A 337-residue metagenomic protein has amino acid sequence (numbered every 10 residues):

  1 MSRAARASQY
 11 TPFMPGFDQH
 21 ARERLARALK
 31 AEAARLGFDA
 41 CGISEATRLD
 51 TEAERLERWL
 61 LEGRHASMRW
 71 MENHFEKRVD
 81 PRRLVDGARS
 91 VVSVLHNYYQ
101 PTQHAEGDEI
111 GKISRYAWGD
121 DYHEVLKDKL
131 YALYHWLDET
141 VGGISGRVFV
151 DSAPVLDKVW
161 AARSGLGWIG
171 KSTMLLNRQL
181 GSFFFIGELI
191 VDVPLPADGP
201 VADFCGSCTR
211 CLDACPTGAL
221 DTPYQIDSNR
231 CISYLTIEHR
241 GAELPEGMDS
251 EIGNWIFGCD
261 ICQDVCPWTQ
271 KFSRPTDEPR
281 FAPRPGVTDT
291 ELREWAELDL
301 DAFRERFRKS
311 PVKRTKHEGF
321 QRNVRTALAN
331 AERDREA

Functional and structural regions predicted by a protein language model:
M1-T11: Intrinsic disorder/low-complexity segments
Y10-F204: Auxiliary alpha/beta "docking" domains used to position bulky ligands
E23, F183, A202-C205, T209 (+4 more regions): Conserved structured core elements
F38, R48, R210-Y234, R240 (+1 more regions): Iron-sulfur cluster-binding cysteine motifs and their immediate structural context in ferredoxin-like electron-transfer
H96, L137, V141, V193 (+4 more regions): A generic secondary-structure signal for well-formed alpha-helical elements
L176-P200, S207, S228-M248, D299-R304: Short, charged low-complexity linear segments at domain edges
A242-A337: Alpha-helical scaffold domains
